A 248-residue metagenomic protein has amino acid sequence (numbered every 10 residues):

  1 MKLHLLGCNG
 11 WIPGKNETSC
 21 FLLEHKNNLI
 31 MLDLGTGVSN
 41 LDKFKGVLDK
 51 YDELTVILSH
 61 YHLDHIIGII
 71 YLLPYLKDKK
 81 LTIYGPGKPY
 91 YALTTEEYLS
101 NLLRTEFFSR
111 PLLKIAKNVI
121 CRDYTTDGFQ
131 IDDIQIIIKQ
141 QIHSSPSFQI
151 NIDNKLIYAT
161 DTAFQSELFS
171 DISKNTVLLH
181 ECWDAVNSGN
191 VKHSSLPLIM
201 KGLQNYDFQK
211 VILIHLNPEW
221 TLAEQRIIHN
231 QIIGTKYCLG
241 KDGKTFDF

Functional and structural regions predicted by a protein language model:
M1-Y158, R226-F248: Binuclear metal-dependent hydrolase catalytic cores
G35-T36, D161, W183-D184: Short glycine-/small-residue-rich Rossmann-like dinucleotide-binding loops
H60, D161, H215: Active-site glycine-centered loops adjacent to acidic/histidine catalytic or metal-binding residues that shape
F164-F246: Cap/insert and terminal regions of metallo-dependent hydrolase folds
